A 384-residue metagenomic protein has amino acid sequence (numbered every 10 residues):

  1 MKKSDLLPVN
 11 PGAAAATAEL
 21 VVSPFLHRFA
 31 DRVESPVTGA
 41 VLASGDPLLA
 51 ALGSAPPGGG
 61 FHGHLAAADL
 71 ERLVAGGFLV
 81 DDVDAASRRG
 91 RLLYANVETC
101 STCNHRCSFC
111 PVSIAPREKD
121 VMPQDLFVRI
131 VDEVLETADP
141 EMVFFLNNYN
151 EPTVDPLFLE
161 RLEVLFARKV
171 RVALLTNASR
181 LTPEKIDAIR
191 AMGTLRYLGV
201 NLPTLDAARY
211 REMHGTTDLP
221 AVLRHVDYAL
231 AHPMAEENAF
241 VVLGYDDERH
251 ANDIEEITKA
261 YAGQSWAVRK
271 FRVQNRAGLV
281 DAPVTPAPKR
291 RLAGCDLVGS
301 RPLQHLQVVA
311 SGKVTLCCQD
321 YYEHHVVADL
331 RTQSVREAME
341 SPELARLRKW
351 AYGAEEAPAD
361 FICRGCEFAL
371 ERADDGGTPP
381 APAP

Functional and structural regions predicted by a protein language model:
M1-E118, K313, C318, V335-P384: N-terminal pre-core extensions flanking Radical SAM catalytic domains
K2-P11, L20-R28, E98, R168 (+2 more regions): Radical SAM enzyme [4Fe-4S]-AdoMet core and its adjacent flexible, acidic and glycine-rich loops/tails across
P8, A13, L49, S101 (+10 more regions): Low-complexity, compositionally biased segments
V41, V154, T182, D246-H250 (+1 more regions): Alpha-helix N-cap/loop-to-helix initiation residues
S44, G53-H64, A68-Y197, A208 (+3 more regions): Conserved alpha-helical substructure of the radical SAM core
